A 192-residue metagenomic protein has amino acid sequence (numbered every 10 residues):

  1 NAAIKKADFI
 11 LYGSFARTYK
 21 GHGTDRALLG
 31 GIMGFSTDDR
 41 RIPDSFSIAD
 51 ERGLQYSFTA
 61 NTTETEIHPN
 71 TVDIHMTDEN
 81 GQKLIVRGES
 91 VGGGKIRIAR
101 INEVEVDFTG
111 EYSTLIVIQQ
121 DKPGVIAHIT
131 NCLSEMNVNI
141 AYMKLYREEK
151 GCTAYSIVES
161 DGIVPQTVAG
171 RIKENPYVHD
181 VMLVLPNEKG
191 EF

Functional and structural regions predicted by a protein language model:
K5-A7, R52, H68-N70, E111-S113: A generic structural signal for short beta-strands and their flanking turns/coil linkers
D8, Y12-S47, E51: A structural-propensity feature for long, helix-poor, extended segments
D8-I10, D73, I116, Y142: Structured core elements
L11, M76-G81: Short acidic, glycine-rich loop/turn motifs
G21, I67-P69, H128: Short, structured segments at the rim of ligand-binding sites
I32-F35, R40-D44, Y56-A60, T65 (+1 more regions): A conserved regulatory-domain signal marking ACT and ACT-like small-molecule sensing domains and adjacent regulatory
T63-H75: A glycine-rich beta-turn/hairpin centered on an aromatic-Pro dipeptide
